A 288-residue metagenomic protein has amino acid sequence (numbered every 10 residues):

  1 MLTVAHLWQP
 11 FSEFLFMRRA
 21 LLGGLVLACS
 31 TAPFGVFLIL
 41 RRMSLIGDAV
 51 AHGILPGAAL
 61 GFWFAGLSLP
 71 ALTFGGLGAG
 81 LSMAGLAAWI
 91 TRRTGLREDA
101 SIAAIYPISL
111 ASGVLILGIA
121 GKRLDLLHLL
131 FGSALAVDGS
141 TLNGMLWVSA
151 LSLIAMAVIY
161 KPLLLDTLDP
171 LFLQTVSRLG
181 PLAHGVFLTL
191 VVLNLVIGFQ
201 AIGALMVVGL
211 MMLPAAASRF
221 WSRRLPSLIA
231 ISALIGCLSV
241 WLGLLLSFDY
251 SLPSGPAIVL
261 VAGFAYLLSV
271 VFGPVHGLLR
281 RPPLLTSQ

Functional and structural regions predicted by a protein language model:
M1-C29: Membrane-interfacial amphipathic/re-entrant helices at transmembrane-helix boundaries
L2-E13, R123-V137, L245-F248: Membrane-interface helix termini and inter-helical loops of multi-pass transporters
G23, L69-G78, D99-A103, M145-L146 (+2 more regions): Loop-to-transmembrane alpha-helix initiation sites
V36-A51, L55-R123, S218-A230, S247-Y250 (+1 more regions): Short loop segments and helix-boundary regions at transmembrane helix junctions of multi-pass inner-membrane proteins
G53-G61, A104-I116, A136-V137, G180-V191 (+2 more regions): Small-residue-rich segments of transmembrane alpha-helices in multi-pass membrane proteins, especially helix faces
L142-P214: Helix-loop-helix "hairpin" substructures at the membrane interface of multi-pass membrane proteins
L205-P256: Transmembrane alpha-helical segments in multi-pass inner-membrane proteins
L252-Q288: Cytosolic-side transmembrane-helix boundaries in multi-pass membrane proteins
